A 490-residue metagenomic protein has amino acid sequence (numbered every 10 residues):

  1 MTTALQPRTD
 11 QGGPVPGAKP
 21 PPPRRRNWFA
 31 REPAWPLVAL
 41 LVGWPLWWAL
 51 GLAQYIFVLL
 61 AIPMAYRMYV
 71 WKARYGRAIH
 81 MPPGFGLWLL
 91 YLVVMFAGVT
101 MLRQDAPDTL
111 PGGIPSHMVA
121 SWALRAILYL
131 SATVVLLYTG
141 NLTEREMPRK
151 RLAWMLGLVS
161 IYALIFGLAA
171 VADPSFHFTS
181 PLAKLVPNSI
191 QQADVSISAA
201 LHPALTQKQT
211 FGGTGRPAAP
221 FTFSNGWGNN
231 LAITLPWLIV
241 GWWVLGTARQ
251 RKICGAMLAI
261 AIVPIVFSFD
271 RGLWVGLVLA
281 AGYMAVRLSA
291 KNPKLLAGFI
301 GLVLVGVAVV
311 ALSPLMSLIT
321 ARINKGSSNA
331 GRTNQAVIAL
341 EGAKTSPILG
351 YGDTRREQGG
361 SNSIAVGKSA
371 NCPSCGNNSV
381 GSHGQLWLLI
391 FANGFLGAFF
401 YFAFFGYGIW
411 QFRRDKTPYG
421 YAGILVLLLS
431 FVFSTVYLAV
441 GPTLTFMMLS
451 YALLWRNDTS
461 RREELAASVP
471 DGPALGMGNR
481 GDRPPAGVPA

Functional and structural regions predicted by a protein language model:
P36-W47, P63-G140, S430: N-terminal hydrophobic segments of proteins, predominantly signal-anchor/transmembrane helices of inner/organellar
G43-Y55, F267-F269, G384-N393, T417-D458: Membrane helix-loop boundary segments at the extracytoplasmic
I62-M68, K294, A422-A490: Transmembrane alpha-helices of multi-pass inner-membrane enzymes
V93-F96, I165-F178, A285-K325, T345 (+1 more regions): A membrane-periplasm/extracellular boundary helix in multi-pass inner-membrane enzymes that assemble envelope glycans
G113-F176: Transmembrane alpha-helical segments and their membrane-water interfaces
V134, A153-H177, S189-F269, W274-R287: Alpha-helical transmembrane segments of multi-pass inner-membrane proteins
Q250-I253, F391-L429: Hydrophobic transmembrane alpha-helices and their immediate junctions
M316-E341, T345-N393, G408, F412-D415: Long extracytoplasmic/lumenal interhelical loops at the membrane interface of multi-pass membrane proteins
